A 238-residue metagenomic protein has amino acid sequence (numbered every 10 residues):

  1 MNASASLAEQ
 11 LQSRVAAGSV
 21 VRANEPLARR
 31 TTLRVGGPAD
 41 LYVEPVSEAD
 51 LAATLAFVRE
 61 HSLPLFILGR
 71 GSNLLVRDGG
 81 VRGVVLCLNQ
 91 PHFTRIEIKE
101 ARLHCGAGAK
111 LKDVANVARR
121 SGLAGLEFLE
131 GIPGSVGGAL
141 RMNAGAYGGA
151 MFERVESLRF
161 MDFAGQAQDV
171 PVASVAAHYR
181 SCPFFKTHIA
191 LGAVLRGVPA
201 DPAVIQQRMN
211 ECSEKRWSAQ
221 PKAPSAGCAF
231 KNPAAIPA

Functional and structural regions predicted by a protein language model:
N2-V136: Anion-binding (especially nucleotide phosphate/pyrophosphate-binding) glycine-rich loop and adjoining beta-alpha core
R22-A23, R29-V35, M161-A238: Phosphate/pyrophosphate- and phosphate-bearing ligand-binding catalytic cores of soluble enzymes
P26, K110, A150, P237-A238: Secondary-structure junction/capping motif
G37, V43-E48, L75-T94, R141-P171 (+1 more regions): Structural signature of FAD isoalloxazine-binding scaffolds in flavoprotein oxidoreductases
R70, M142-A144, A173-A177: Short acidic (Asp/Glu) patches
L74, E97-K99, N116-V117, S135-G137 (+3 more regions): Short C-terminal domain-edge/linker segments immediately following a structured domain
A115-E156, S225, K231: A gly/ser-rich beta-alpha-beta helix-loop segment of oxidoreductase catalytic cores
